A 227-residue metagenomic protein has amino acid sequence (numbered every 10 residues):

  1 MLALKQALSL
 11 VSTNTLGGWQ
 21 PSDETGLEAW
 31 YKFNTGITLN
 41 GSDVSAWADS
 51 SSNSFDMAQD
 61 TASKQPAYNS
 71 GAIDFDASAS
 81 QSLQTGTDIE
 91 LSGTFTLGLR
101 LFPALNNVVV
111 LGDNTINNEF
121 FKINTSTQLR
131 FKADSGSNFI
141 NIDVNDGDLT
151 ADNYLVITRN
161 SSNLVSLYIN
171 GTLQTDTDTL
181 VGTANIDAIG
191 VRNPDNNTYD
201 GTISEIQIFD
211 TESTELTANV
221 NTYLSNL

Functional and structural regions predicted by a protein language model:
L2-L27, T38-N40, S204-L227: Extended recognition patches within non-cytosolic domains
L39-S42, W47, Q59, S63-A67 (+4 more regions): Extracellular glycan-recognition modules
S50-S52, L111-E119, I169-L173, S225-L227: Short edge-strand/loop segments of extracellular domains
G86-D88, N141-G147, T177-T179: Beta-strand-rich interaction surfaces with strong enrichment in secreted/lumenal proteins
P103, L149-S166: Localized edge beta-strand/strand-to-loop motifs within extracellular or lumenal beta-rich domains
R130-Y154: Short, aromatic/His-centered strand-loop micro-motif at the edge of beta-sheets
I169-A188: Short, solvent-exposed beta-strand-to-loop segments that form ligand-recognition rims of beta-rich domains
T183-S204, I208: Extracellular glycan-interaction patches encoded by glycine-rich segments
